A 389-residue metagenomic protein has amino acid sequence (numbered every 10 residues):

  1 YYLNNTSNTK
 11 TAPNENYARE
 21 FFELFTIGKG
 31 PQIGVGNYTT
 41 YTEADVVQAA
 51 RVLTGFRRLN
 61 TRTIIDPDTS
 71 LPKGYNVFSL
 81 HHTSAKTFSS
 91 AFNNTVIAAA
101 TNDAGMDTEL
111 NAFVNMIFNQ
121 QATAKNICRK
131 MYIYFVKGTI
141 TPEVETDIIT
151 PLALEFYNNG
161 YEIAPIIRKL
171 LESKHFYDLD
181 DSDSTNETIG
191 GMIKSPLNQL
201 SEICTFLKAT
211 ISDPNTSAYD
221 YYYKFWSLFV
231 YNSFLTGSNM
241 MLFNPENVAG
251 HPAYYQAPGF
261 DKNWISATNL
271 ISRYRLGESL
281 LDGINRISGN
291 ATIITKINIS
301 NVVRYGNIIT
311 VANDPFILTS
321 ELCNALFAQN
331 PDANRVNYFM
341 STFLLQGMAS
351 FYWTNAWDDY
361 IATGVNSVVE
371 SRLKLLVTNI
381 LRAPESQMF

Functional and structural regions predicted by a protein language model:
Y1-A218: Active-site substrate-binding loop specific to GH73 endo-beta-N-acetylglucosaminidase modules in bacterial autolysins
Q120-N159, I167-F389: Flexible, low-complexity segments enriched for small/polar residues
